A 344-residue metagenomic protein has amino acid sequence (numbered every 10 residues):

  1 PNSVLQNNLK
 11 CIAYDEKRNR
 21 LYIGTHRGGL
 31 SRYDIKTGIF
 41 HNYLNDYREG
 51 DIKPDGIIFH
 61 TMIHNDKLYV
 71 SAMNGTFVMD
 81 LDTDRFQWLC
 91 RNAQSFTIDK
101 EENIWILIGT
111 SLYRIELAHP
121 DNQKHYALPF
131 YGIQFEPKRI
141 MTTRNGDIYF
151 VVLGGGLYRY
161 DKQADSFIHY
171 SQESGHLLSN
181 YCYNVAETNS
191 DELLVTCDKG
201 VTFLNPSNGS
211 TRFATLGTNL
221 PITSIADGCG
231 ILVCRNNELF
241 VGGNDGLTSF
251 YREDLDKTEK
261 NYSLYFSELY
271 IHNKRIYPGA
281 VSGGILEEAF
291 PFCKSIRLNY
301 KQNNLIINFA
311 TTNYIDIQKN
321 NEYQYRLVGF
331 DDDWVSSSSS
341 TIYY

Functional and structural regions predicted by a protein language model:
P1-N8, E49-P54, C90, L128-K138 (+4 more regions): Residue-level "micro-hotspots" composed of small/polar
Y14-R18, M62-D66, I98-E101, T142-N145 (+2 more regions): Residue-level detector of Asp-centered blade-edge/turn motifs that repeat once per structural unit in beta-propeller
R18, R27, M73-N74, E101 (+7 more regions): Surface-exposed loop/turn positions within WD40 beta-propeller blades
R20-I23, K67-V70, N103-I106, D147-F150 (+2 more regions): Conserved beta-propeller blade signature
L21, G56-H60, V70-A72, Q94-S95 (+2 more regions): Solenoidal tandem-repeat scaffolds enriched in leucines and small polar residues
D34-G38, D80-D84, E116-D121, D161-D165 (+2 more regions): Short loop/turn segments that connect beta-strands within beta-propeller blades
